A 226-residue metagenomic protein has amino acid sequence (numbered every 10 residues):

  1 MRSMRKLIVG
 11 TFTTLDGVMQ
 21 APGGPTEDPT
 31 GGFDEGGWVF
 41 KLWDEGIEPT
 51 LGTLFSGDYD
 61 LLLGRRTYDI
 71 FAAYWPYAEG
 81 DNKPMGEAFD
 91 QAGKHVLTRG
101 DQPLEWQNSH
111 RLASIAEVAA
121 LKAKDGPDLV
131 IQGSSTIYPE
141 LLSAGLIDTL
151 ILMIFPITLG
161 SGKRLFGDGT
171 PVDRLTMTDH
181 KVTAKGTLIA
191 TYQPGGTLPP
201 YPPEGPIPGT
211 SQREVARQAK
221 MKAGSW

Functional and structural regions predicted by a protein language model:
R2-L146, P156-W226: Portal/gating segments that form or line small-molecule/metal binding sites
T149: Short, conserved catalytic or interaction motifs in soluble domains
